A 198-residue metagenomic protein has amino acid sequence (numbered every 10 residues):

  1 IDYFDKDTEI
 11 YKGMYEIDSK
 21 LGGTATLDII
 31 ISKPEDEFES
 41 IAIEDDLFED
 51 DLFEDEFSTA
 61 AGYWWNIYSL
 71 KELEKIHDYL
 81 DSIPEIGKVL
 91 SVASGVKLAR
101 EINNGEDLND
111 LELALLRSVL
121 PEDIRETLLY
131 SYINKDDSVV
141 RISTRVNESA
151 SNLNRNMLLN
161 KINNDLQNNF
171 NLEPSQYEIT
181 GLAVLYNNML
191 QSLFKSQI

Functional and structural regions predicted by a protein language model:
I1-I198: Extracytoplasmic
